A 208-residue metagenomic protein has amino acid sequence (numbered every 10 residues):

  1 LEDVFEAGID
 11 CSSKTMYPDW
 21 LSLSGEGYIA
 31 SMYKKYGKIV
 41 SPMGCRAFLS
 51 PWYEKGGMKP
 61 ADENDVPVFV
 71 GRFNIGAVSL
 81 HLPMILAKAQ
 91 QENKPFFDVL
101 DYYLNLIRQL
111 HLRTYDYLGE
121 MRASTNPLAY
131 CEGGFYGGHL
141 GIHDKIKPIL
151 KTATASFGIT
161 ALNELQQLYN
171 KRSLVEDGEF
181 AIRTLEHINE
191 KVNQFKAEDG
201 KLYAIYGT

Functional and structural regions predicted by a protein language model:
L1-K151, R172-L174, G178-T208: Conserved catalytic cores of very large enzyme subunits
T154-L168, E186: Contiguous, well-ordered alpha-helical segments that form the cores/surfaces of helical PPI scaffolds
